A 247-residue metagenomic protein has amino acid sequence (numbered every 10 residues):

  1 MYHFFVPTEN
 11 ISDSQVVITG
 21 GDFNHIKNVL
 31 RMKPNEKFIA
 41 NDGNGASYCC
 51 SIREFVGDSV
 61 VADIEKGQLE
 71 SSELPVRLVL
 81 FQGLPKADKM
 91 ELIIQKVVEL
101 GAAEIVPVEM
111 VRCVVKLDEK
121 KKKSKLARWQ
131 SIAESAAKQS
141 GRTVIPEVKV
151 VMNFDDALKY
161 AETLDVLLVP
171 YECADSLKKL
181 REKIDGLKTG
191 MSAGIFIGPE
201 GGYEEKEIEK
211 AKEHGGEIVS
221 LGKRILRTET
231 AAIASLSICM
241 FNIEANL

Functional and structural regions predicted by a protein language model:
M1-L69: N-terminal positively charged helical leader segments and presequences
E9, G67, E109-R112, K223-R224: Short, ordered loop/turn segments at secondary-structure junctions
N35, V97, A133, A211 (+1 more regions): Residue-level signal for inorganic ion chemistry
A62, I145-K149, I218: Generic structural signal for residues in well-ordered beta-strands
S71-L168: RNA substrate-binding interface of SAM-dependent RNA methyltransferases
K122-L126, G186, S237-I238: Short, hinge-like loop/turn segments at secondary-structure boundaries
D165-G202, K206-E207, G216-V219: Active-site/ligand-binding-proximal alpha/beta "capping" segment
E205-L247: Structured adenosyl-cofactor binding patch, chiefly the S-adenosyl-L-methionine
